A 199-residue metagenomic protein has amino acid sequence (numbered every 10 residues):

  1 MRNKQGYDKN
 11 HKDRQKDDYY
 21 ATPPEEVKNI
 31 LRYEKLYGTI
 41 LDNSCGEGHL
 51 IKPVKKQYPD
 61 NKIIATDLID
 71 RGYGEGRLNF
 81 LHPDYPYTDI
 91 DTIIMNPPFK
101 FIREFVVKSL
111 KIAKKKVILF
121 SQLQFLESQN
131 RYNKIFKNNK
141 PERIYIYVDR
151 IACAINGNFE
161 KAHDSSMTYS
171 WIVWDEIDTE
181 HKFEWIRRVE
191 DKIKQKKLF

Functional and structural regions predicted by a protein language model:
M1-F199: Class I S-adenosyl-L-methionine-dependent methyltransferase catalytic core
